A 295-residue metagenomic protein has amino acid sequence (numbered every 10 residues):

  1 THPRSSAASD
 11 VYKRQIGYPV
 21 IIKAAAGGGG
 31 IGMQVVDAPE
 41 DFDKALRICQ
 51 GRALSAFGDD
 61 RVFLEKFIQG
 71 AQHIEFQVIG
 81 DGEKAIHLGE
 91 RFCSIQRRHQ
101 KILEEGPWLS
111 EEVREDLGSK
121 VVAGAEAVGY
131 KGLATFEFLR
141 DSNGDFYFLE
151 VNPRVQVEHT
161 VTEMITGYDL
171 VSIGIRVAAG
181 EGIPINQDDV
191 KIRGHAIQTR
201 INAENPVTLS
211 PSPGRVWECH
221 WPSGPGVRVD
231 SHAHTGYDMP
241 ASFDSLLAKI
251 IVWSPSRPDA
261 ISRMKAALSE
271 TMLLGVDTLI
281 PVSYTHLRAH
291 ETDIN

Functional and structural regions predicted by a protein language model:
T1-Y12, H286-N295: Single conserved hydrophobic/aromatic residue that forms the stacking wall/gate of nucleotide- or nucleobase-binding
S9-G32: A conserved helix-loop-beta module that forms one wall/lid of the active-site cleft in ATP-utilizing catalytic domains
A24, G29, V36-R288: ATP-dependent carboxylate activation and anion-phosphoryl transfer catalytic cores that bind Mg-ATP to form
